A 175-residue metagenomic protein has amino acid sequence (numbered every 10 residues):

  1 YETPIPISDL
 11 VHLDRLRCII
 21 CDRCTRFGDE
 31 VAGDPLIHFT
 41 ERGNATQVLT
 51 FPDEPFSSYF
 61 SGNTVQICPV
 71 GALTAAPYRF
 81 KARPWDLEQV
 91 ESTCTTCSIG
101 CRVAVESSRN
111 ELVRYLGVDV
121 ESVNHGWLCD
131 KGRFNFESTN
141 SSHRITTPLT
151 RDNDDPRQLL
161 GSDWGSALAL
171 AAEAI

Functional and structural regions predicted by a protein language model:
Y1-I175: N-terminal export/assembly segments and adjacent metallocofactor-ligating motifs of anaerobic energy-metabolism
